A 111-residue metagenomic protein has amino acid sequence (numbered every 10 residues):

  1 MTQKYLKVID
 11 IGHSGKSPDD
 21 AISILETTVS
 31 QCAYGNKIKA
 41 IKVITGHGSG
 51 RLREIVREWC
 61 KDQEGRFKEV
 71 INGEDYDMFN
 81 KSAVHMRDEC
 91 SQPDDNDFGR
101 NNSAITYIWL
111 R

Functional and structural regions predicted by a protein language model:
M1-R111: Long, charged, low-complexity intrinsically disordered regions
